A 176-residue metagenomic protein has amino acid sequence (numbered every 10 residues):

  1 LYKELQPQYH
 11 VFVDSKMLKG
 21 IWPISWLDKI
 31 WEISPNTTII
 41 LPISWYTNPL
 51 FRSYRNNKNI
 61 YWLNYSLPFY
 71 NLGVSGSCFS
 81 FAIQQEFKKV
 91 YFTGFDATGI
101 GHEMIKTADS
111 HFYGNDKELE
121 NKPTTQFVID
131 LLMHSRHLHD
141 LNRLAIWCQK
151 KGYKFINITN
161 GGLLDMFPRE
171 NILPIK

Functional and structural regions predicted by a protein language model:
L1-K176: Metal-ion/cofactor- or nucleotide/acyl-coenzyme-handling active-site neighborhoods
